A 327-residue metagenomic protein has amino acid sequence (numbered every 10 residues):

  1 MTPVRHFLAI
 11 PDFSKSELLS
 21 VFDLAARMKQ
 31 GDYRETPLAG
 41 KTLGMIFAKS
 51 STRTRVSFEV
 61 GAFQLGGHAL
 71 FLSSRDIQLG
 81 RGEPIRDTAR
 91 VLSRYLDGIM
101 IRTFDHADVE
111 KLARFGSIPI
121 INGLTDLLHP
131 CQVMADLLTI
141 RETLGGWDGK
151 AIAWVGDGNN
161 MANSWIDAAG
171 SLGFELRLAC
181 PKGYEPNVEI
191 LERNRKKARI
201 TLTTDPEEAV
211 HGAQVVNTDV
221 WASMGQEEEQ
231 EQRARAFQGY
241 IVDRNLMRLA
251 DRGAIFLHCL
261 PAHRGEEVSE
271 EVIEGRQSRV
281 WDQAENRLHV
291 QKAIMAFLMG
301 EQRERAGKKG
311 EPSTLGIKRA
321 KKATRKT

Functional and structural regions predicted by a protein language model:
M1-V56, V60: Positively charged, low-complexity intrinsically disordered leader regions
E35, R90, D97-A168, H258: Anion-binding alpha/beta catalytic cores of soluble intermediary-metabolism enzymes, centered on
T42-L43, F47-Y95: Active-site cofactor/substrate anionic-group-binding motifs, chiefly glycine- and Lys/Arg-rich phosphate-binding loops
A48-G61, E142-T218: Glycine-rich phosphate/diphosphate-binding loop of Rossmann-like nucleotide-binding domains
V109-T125, E228-A250, G275-Q277: A short, gly/pro- and small-residue-rich
R195-E270: Rossmann-like adenosine-cofactor binding region
E274-T327: C-terminal helix-to-coil terminal segments
